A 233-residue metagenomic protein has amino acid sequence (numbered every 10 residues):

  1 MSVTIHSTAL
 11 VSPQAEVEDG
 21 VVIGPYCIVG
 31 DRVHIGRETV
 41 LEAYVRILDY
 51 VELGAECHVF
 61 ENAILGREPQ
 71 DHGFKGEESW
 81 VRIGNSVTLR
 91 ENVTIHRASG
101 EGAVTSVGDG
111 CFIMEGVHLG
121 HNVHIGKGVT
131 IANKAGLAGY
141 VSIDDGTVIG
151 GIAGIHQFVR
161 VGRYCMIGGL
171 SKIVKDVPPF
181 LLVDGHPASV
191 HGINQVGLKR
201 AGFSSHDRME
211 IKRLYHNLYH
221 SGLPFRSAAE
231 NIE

Functional and structural regions predicted by a protein language model:
T4-S189: Structural signal for interior beta-strand "rungs" in well-ordered beta-sheet cores of soluble enzyme domains
G76-E78, S106, A138, V196 (+2 more regions): A sequence-level detector of short, solvent-exposed, charge-rich linear segments
V183, A188-A201: Conserved beta-strand-loop-alpha-helix hinge in the C-terminal portion of ABC ATPase nucleotide-binding domains
R200-A201, S205-E233: An accessory alpha-helical subdomain
